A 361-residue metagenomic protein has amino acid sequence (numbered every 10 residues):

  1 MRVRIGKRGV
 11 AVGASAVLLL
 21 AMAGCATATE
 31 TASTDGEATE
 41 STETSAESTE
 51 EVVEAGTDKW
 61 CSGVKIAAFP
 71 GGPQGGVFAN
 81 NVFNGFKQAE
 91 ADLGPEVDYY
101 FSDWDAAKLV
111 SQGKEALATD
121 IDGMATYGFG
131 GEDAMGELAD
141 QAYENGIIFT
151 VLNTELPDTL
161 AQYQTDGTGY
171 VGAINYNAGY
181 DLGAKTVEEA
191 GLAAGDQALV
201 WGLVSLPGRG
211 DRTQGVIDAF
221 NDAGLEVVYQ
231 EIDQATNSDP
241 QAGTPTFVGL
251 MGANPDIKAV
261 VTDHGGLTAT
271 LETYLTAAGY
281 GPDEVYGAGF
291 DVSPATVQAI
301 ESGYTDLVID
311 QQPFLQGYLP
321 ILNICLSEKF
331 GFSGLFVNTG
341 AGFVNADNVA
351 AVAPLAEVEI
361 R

Functional and structural regions predicted by a protein language model:
R2-G13, L20, C25-R361: A residue-level marker of the well-folded mature domains of exported/periplasmic proteins
